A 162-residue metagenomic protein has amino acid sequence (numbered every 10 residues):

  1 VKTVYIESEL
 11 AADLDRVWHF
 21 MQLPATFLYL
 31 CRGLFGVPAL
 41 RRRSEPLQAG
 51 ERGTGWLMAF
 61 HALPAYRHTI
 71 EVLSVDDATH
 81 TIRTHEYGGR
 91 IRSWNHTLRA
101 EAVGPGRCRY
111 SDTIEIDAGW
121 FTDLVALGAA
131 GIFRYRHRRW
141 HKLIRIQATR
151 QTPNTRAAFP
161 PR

Functional and structural regions predicted by a protein language model:
V1-A49: Hydrophobic ligand-binding cavity/cleft-lining segments
V4-I6, G55-W56, H68, I82 (+2 more regions): Hydrophobic residues positioned within well-ordered beta-strands of beta-sheet architectures
I6-S8, R67-S74, E86-Y87, N95-A102: Hydrophobic/aromatic beta-strand elements that line small-molecule binding cavities or substrate pockets in beta-rich
D13, D77-A78, V103-R107: Short strand-connecting beta-turns/loops that link adjacent beta-strands
R16-M21, F27, V72, I82-T84 (+3 more regions): Hydrophobic pocket/interface hotspot
L28-Y29, P38-Y87, F159: Glycine-rich portal/gate segments that line the openings of hydrophobic small-molecule binding cavities
R83-G131: Beta-strand/loop substructures that line and gate deep hydrophobic ligand-binding cavities in soluble
I114-R162: A conserved amphipathic terminal alpha-helix motif
